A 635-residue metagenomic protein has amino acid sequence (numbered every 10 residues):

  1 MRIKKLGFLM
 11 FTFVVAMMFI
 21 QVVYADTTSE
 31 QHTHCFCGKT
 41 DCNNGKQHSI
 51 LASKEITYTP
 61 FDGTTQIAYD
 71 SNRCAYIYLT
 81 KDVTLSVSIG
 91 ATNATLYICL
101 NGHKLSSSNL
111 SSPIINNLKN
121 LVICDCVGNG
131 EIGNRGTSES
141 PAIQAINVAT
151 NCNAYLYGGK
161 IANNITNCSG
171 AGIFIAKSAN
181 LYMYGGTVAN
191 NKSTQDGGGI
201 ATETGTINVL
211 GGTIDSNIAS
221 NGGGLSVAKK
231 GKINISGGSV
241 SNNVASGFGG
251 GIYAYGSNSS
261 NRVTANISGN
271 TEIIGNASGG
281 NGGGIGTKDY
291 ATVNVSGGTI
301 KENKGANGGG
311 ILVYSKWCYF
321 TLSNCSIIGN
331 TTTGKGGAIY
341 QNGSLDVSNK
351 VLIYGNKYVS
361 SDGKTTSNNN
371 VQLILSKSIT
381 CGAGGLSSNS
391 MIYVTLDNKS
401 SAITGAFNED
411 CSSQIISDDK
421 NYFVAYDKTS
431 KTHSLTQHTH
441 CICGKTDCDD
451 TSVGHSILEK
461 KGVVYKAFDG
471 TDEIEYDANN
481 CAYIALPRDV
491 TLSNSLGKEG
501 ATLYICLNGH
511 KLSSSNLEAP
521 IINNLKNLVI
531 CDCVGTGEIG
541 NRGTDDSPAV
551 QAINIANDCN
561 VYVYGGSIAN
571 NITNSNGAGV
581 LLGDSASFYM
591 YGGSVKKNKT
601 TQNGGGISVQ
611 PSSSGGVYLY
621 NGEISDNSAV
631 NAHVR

Functional and structural regions predicted by a protein language model:
M1-T27: Sec-dependent, cleavable N-terminal signal peptides
F8-F13, F61, F174, F248 (+4 more regions): Aromatic (phenylalanine/tyrosine) cluster motif
V22-D70, C74, C325, S348-C481: Extracellular/surface-exposed low-complexity segments
Q31-H34, K39, K46-H48, K54-Y58 (+24 more regions): Intrinsic low-complexity tandem-repeat regions in disordered proteins
T40-C42, E55-I56, G63-R73, S108-S111 (+19 more regions): Disordered low-complexity repeat/linker domains
C74-L96, L100-N109, C481-L503, L507-S513: N-terminal extracellular ligand-recognition/capping segment immediately after the signal peptide
I89-Y97, I114-G133, P141-I165, I173-K192 (+14 more regions): Surface-exposed loop/turn motifs in large extracellular/passenger domains
